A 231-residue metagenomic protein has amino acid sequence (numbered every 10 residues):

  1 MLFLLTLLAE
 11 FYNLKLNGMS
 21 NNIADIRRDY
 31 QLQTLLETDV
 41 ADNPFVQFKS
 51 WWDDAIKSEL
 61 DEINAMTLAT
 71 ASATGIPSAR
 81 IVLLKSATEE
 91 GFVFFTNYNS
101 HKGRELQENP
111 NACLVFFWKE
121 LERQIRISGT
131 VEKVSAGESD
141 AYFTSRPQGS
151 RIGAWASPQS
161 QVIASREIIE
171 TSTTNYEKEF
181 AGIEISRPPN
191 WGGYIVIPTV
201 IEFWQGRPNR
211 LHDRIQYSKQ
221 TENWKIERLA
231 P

Functional and structural regions predicted by a protein language model:
M1-G18: N-terminal amphipathic/basic-hydrophobic helices that include classical n-h-c signal peptides and signal-anchor
N13-P231: Binding-site signature for planar aromatic cofactors or substrates
